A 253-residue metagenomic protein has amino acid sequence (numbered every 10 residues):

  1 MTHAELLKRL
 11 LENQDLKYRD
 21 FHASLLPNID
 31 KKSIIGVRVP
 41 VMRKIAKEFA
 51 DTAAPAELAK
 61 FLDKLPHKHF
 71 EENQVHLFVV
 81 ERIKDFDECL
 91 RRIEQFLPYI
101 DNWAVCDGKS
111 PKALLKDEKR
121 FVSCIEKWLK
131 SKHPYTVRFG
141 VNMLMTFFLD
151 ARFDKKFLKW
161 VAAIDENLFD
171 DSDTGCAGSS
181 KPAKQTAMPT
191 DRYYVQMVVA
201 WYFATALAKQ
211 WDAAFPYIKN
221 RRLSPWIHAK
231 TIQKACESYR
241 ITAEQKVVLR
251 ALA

Functional and structural regions predicted by a protein language model:
M1-C176, K184-A253: Alpha-helical scaffold domains
